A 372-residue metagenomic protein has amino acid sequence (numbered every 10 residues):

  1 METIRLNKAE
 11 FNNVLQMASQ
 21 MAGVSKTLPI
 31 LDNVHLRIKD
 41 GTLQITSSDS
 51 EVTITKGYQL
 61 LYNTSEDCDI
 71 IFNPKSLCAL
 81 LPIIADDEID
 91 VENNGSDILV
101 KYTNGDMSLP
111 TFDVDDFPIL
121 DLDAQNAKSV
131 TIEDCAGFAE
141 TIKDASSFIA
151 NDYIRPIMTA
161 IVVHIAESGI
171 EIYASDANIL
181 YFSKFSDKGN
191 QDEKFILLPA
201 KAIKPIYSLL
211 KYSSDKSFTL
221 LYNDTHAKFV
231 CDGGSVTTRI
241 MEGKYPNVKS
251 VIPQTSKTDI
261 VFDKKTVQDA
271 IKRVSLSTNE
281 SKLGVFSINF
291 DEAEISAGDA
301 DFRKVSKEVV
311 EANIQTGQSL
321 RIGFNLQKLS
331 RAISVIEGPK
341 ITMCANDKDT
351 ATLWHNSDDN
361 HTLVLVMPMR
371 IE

Functional and structural regions predicted by a protein language model:
M1-E372: Structural preference for solvent-exposed beta-strand-turn elements and adjacent flexible terminal/loop segments within
